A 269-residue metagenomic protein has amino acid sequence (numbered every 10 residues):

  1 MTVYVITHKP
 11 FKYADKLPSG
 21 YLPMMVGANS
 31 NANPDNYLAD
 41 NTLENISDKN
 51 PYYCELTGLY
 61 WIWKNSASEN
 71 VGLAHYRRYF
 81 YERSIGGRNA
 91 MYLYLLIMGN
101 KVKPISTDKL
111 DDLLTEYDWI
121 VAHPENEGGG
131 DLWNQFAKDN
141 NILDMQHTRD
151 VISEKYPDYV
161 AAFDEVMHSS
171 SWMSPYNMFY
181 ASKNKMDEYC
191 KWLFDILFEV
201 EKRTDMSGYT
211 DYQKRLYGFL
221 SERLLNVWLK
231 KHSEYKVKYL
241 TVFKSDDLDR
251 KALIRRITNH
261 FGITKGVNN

Functional and structural regions predicted by a protein language model:
M1-N269: ER/Golgi luminal nucleotide-sugar-dependent glycosyltransferases, focusing on the catalytic module
